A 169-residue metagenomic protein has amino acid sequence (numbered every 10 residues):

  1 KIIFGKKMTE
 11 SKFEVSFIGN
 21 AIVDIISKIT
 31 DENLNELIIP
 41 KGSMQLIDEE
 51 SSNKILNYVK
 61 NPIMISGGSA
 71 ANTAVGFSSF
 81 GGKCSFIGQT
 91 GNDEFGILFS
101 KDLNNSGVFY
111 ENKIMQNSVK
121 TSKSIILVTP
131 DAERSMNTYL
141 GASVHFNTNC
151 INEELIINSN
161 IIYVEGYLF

Functional and structural regions predicted by a protein language model:
K1-K7: Short, Lys/Arg-enriched N-terminal segments with co-localized hydrophobic residues within the first ~10-30 amino acids
T9-I87: Glycine-rich phosphate/adenosyl-contacting loop at the front of the ribokinase-like
F13, T121-K123: Change "...and in nucleic-acid phosphodiester-cleaving endonucleases..." to "...and in nucleic-acid processing enzymes
D24, K60, C84-E111: A glycine-rich beta-to-alpha transition motif near the start of alpha/beta enzyme domains, typified by
I65-N72, F95, N117, S143-T148: Short secondary-structure boundary/capping elements
T90, L168-F169: Short histidine/acidic/glycine/proline-rich micro-motifs that form metal- and phosphate-coordinating active-site loops
E111-Q116, I126-L168: Conserved phosphate-binding/catalytic loop of the ribokinase/pfkB sugar-kinase fold
